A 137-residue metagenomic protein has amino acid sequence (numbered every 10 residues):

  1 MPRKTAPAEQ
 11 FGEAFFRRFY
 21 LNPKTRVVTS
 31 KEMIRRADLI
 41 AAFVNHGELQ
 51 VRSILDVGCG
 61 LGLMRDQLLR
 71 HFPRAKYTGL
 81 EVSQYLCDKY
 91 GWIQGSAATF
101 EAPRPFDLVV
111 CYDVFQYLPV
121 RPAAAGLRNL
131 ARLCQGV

Functional and structural regions predicted by a protein language model:
M1-T5: N-terminal auxiliary segments of SAM/dcSAM-dependent transferases
A8-E9, E13-V44: Class I SAM-dependent methyltransferase Rossmann-like catalytic core, especially the SAM/SAH-binding loop
R52-G60: Conserved class I S-adenosyl-L-methionine
L61-A98: Class I SAM-dependent methyltransferase SAM/SAH-binding core
T99-R104: Short conserved loop adjoining the S-adenosyl-L-methionine
V110: A conserved beta-strand element that flanks and buttresses the S-adenosyl-L-methionine
D113-Y117: Short catalytic micro-motifs in class I SAM-dependent methyltransferases
A124-G136: A short glycine-rich, Lys/Arg-flanked "PGG" loop and its adjoining helix->strand segment in the class I
